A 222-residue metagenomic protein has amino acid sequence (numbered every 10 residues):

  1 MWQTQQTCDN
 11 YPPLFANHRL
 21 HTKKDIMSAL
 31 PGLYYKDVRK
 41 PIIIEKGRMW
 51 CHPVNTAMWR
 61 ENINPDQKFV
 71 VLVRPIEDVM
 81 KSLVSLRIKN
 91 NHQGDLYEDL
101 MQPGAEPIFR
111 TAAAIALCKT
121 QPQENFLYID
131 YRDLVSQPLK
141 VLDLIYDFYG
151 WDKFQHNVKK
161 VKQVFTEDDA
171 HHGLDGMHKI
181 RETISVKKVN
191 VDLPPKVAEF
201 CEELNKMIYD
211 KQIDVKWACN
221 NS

Functional and structural regions predicted by a protein language model:
M1-L30, V164-E167: PAPS-dependent sulfotransferase catalytic core
D9, F15-H18, K40, E61-I63 (+2 more regions): Residues at alpha-helix termini
L20, K24, G104, V135 (+2 more regions): Generic detection of long, well-ordered alpha-helical segments
K23-M27, T111, V197, V215: Short amphipathic alpha-helical segments that mediate assembly, nucleic-acid/protein binding, or membrane association
A29, R110-A116, V141, F200-L204 (+1 more regions): Alpha-helical packing segments of well-folded alpha/beta enzyme cores
G32-Y35: Short, well-structured alpha-helical segments in soluble
D37-H156, A170, M177-K179: PAPS-dependent sulfotransferase catalytic domain
V84-R87, K119, D147-S222: PAPS-dependent sulfotransferases, especially Golgi type II membrane carbohydrate sulfotransferases
